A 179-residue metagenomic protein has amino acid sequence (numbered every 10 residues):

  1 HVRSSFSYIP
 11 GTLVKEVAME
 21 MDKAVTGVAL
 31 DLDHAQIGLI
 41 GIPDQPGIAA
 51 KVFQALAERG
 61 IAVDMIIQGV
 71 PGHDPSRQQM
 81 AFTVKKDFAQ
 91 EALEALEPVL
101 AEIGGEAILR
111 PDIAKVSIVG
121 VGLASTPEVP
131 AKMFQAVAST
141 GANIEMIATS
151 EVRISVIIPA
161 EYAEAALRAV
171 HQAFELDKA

Functional and structural regions predicted by a protein language model:
V2-A179: A conserved regulatory-domain signal marking ACT and ACT-like small-molecule sensing domains and adjacent regulatory
